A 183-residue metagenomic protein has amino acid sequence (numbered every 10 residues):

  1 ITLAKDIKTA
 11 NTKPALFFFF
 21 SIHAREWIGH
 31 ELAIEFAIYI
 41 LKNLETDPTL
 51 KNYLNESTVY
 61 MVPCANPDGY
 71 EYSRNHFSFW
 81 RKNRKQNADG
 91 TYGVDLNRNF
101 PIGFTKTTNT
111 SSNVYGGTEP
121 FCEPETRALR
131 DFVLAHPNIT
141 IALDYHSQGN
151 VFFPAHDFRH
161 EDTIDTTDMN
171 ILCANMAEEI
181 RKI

Functional and structural regions predicted by a protein language model:
I1-A10, S21: Short beta-strand-to-loop junctions in surface cap/lid or active-site-entrance loops
D6-T9, K85-N87, D168: Serine/threonine-rich low-complexity intrinsically disordered regions
T9-F18, C173-A177: Short, surface-exposed, charge-dense and proline/glycine-enriched linear segments
T12-I22, W27-T163: Active-site/substrate-binding loop(s) of hydrolase catalytic cores
F153-I183: A post-motif C-terminal structural segment
